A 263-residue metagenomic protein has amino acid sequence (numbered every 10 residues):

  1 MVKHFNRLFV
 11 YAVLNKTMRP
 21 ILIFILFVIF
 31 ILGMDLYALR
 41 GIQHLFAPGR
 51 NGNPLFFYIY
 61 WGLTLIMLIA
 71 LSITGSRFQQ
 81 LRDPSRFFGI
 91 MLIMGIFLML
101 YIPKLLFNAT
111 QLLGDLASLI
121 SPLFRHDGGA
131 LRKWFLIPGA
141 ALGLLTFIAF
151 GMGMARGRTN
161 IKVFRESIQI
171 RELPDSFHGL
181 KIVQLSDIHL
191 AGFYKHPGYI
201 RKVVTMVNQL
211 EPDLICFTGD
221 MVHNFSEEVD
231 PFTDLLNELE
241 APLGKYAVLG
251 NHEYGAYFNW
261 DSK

Functional and structural regions predicted by a protein language model:
V2, V10-V13, V28, I93 (+7 more regions): Extended aliphatic helical segments
V2-T159: Non-catalytic terminal accessory segments
F30, S72, S76, S85 (+7 more regions): Generic serine detector
R82-R86, R132-F135, I170-D175, I200-T205: Short, functional N-terminal and low-complexity linear motifs
T146-E172, G192-Y194, G198: Hydrophobic alpha-helical transmembrane segments in integral membrane proteins
L173-K263: Soluble catalytic domains of enzymes that build or remodel membrane lipids, polysaccharides, and related
